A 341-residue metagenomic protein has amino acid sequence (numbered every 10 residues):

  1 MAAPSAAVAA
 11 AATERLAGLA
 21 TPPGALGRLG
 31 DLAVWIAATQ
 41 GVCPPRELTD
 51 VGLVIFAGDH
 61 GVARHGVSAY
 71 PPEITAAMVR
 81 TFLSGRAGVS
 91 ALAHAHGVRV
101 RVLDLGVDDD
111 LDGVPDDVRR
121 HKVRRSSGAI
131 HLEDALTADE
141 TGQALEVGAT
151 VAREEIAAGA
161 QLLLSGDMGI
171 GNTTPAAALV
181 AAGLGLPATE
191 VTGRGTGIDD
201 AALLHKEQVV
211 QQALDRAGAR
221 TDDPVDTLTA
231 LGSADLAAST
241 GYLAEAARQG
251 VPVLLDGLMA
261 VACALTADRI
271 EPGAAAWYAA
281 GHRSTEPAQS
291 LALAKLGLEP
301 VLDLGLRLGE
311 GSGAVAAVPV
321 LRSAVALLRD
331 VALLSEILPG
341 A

Functional and structural regions predicted by a protein language model:
M1-A341: N-terminal loops that bind phosphate or other acidic moieties and the adjacent beta-alpha structural core
